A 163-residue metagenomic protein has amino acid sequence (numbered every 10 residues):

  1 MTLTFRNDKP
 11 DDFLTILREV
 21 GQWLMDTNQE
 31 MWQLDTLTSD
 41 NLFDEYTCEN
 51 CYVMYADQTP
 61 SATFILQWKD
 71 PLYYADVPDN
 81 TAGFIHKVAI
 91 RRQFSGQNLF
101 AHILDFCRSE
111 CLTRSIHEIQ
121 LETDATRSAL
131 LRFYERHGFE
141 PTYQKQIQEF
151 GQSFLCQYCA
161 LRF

Functional and structural regions predicted by a protein language model:
T2-I16: A short beta-loop-alpha structural element at the N-terminal edge of CoA-dependent acyl/N-acetyltransferase catalytic
D8, V88-I90, T123: Hydrophobic adenine-recognition pocket in adenosine-nucleotide-binding enzymes
D11-D12, P60-S61, S128-A129: Short alpha-helical
R18-Q93, A101-F106, E110, R162-F163: Acetyl-CoA-dependent GNAT
A82, H117-Q120, D124-S128, E135-H137 (+1 more regions): C-terminal "cap" of GNAT-fold acetyltransferases
R91-D105, R114, A125-R132, R136: Conserved glycine-rich acetyl-CoA-binding loop
